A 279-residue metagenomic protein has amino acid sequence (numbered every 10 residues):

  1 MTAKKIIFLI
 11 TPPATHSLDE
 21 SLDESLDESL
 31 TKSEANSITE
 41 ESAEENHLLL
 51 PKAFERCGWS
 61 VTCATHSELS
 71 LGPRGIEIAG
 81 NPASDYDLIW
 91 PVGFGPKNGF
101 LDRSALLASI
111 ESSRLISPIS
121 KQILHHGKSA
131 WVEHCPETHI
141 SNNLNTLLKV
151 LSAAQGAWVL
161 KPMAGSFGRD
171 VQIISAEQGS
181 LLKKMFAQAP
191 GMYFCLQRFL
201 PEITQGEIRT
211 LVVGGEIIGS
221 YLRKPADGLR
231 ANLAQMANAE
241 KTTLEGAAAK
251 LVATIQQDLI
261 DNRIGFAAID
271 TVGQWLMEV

Functional and structural regions predicted by a protein language model:
K5-F8, R209-V212, G273-V279: A short beta-strand motif that forms the metal-chelation/ATP-contact edge of phosphoryl-transfer active sites
F8, W90-P91, Q197: Redox-cofactor binding/interface segments in oxidoreductases and associated redox assembly factors
T11-P12, F94, M163, Q274: Flexible loop residues that form catalytic and substrate-binding hotspots at small-molecule/glycan-binding clefts
P13-E20, N36-K149: Conserved N-proximal alpha/beta basic substrate-recognition cap immediately N-terminal to, or forming the N-lobe
I119-L124, R223-A226, V272-Q274: Short glycine-enriched loops at secondary-structure junctions
A154-G156, A164-L259: Phosphate-binding site of ATP-dependent enzymes
Q256-V279: Conserved metal-phosphate-binding beta-hairpin within the catalytic cores of diverse ATP-dependent phosphoryl-transfer
